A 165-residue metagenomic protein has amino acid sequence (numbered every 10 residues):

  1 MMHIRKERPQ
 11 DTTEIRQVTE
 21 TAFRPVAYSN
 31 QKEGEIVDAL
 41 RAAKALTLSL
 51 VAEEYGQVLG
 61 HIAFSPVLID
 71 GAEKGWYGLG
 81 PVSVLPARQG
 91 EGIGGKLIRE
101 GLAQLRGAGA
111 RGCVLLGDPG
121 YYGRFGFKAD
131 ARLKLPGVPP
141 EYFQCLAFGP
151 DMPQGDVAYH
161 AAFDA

Functional and structural regions predicted by a protein language model:
M2, Q57-H61, Y77: Glycine-rich phosphate/pyrophosphate-binding loop shared by adenosine-nucleotide-utilizing enzymes
M2-I15: A short beta-loop-alpha structural element at the N-terminal edge of CoA-dependent acyl/N-acetyltransferase catalytic
R16, A22-E54, V58-L68: Active-site rim helix/loop that mediates acceptor-substrate recognition in acyltransferases
T47, K74, A110: Short coil/loop residues immediately preceding or within conserved phosphate-binding loops of NTP-utilizing enzyme
E73-P86: Conserved acetyl-CoA binding element of GNAT-fold acetyltransferases
V84, G90-A103, L115: Conserved acetyl-CoA-binding loop-helix of GNAT-fold acetyltransferases
A103-G117, D130: Conserved GNAT acetyl-CoA-binding A-motif
P119, G123-R124, K128-A165: Terminal substrate-recognition subdomain of acyl/acetyltransferases
